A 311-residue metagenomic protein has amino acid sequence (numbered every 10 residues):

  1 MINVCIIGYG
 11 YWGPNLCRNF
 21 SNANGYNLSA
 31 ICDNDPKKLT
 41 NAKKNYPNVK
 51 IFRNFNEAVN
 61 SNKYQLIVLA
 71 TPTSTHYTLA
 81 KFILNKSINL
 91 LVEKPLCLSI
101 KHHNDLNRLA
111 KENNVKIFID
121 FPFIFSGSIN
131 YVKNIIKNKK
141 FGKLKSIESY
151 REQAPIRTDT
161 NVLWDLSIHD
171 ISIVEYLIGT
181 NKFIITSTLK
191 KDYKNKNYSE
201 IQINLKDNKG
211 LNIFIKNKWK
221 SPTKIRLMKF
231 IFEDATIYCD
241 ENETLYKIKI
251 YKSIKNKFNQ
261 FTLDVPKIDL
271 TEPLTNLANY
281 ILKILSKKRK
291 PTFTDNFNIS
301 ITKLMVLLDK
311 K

Functional and structural regions predicted by a protein language model:
M1-Y46, L282: N-terminal Rossmann-like dinucleotide-binding module
N15, K37, V265-N279, F293: Active-site loop of classical SDR/Rossmann-like NAD(P)-dependent oxidoreductases, centered on the catalytic Tyr-X3-Lys
L16, Y46, K50-L109: Beta-loop-alpha module in the N-terminal Rossmann-like domain of NAD(P)-dependent dehydrogenases, especially those
L66-T71, N208, N279-K311: C-terminal helix-rich "cap/oligomerization" subdomain common to oxidoreductases
S74, C97-P155: A contiguous active-site-proximal alpha/beta segment in oxidoreductase catalytic domains
V92, I117-I119, C239: Hydrophobic residues in well-ordered beta-strands that form the structural core
D120-G127, Q153-I184, L277, F297: Mid-domain beta-loop-alpha active-site segment that forms a flexible, acidic cofactor/metal-binding surface
I168-T244, P273, L277-R289: Contiguous beta-strand/loop segments that form the cofactor/metal-binding neighborhood of enzyme cores
